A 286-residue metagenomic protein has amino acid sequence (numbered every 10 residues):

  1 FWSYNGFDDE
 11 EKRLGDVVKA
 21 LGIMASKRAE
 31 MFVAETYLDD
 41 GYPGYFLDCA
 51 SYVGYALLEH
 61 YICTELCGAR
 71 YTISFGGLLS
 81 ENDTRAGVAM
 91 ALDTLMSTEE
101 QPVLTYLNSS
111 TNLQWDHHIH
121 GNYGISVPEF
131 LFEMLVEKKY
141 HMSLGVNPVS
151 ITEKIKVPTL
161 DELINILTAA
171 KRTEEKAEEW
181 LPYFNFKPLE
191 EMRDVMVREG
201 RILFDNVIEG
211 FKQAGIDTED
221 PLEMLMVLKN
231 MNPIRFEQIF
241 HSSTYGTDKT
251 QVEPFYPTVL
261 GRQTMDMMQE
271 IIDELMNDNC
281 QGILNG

Functional and structural regions predicted by a protein language model:
F1-K139, K156, L163-E175: Helix-rich catalytic cores of soluble enzyme domains
N108-Q114, S150-K154, K187-V195: A glycine-rich phosphate-binding loop feature that marks nucleotide/adenosyl-phosphate handling sites
E137-E153: Glycine-rich phosphate/pyrophosphate-binding loops and their adjacent beta-strand/loop elements at enzyme active sites
N165-G286: Long, compositionally biased intrinsically disordered regions
